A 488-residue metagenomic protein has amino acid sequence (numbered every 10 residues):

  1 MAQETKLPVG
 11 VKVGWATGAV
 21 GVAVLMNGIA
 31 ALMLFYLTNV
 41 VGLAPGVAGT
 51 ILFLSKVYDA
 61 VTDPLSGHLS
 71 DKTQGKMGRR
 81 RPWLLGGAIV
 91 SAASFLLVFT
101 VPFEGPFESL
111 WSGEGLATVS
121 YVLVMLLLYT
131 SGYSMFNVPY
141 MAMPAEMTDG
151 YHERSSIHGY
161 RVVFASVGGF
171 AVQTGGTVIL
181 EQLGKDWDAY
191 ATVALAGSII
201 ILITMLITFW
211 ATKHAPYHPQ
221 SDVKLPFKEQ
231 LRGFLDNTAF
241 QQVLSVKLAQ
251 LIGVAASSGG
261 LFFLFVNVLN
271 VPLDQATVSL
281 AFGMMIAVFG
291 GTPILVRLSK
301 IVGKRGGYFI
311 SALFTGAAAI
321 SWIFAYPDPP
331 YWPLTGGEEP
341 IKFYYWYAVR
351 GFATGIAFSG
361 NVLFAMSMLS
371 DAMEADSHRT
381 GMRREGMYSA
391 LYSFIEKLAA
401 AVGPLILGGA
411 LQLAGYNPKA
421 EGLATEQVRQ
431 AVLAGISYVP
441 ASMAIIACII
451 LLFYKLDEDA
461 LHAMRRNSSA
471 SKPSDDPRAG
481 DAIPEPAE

Functional and structural regions predicted by a protein language model:
A2-E488: Membrane-embedded alpha-helical bundles of multi-pass transporters/translocases, especially carrier/permease families
